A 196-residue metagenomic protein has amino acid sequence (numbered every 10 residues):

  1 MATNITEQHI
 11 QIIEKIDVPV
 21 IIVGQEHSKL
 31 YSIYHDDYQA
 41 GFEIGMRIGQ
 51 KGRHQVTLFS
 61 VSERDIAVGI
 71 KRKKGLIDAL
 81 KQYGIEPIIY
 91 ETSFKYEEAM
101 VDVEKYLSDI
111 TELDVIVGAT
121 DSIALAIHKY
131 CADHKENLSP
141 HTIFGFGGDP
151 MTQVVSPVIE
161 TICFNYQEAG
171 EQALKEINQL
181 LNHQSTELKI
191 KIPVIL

Functional and structural regions predicted by a protein language model:
N4-A40, S122, G147-I159: Flexible loop/hinge segments that line or gate small-molecule binding clefts
Q8-I13, G75, D102, A126-Y130: A short acidic, amphipathic alpha-helical/loop segment
I16-V20, H54, E136-T142: A short helix->loop->beta-strand "cap" motif at the edges of active sites that frequently abuts
E26, Q55-S62: Short beta-strand segments enriched in small/hydrophobic residues
I33-E43, F59-K81, I85-D102, V117-L125 (+3 more regions): Hinge/beta->alpha junction and helix N-cap segments in small-molecule ligand-binding domains
G45-V56: Glycine-rich phosphate/diphosphate-binding loops that line cofactor/substrate pockets in enzymes
E98-E112: Short, well-structured alpha-helical segments in soluble
I110-V117, S122-L196: Flexible loop/turn connectors
